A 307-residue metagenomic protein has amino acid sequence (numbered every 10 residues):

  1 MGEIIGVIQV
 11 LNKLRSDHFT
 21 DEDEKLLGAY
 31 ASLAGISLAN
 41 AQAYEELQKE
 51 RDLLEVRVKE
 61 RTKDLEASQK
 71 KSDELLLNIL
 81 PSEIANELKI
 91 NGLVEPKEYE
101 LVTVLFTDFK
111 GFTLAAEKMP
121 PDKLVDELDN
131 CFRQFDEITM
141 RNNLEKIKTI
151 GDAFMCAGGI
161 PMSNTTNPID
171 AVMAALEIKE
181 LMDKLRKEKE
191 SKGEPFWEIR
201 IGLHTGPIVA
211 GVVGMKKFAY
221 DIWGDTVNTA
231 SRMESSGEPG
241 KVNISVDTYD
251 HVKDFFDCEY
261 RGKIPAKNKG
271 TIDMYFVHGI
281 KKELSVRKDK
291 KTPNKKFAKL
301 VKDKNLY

Functional and structural regions predicted by a protein language model:
M1-L14, S37, F106, A153: Sensory-domain boundary capping and coupling elements
I4-L11, H18, N243, F276: Short hydrophobic beta-strand segments that form the core of ligand-binding sensory/regulatory domains
G28-G35: Allosteric cytosolic regulatory segments
Y44-Y99, D183, K288: Regulatory cytosolic signal-relay segments
K71-L76, E87-M173: Catalytic NTP-binding/metal-coordinating core of nucleotidyl cyclase/transferase enzymes
V102, T107, I138-D170, K184-D225 (+2 more regions): Catalytic core of nucleotidyl cyclases, primarily class III adenylyl/guanylyl cyclases
R186, H204-T205, D225-V246: Catalytic/regulatory signature loops of cyclic-dinucleotide turnover enzymes and related class III nucleotidyl cyclases
I208-A210, S236-Y307: Cytosolic regulatory/linker segments at or just downstream of nucleotide-handling modules in signal-transduction
